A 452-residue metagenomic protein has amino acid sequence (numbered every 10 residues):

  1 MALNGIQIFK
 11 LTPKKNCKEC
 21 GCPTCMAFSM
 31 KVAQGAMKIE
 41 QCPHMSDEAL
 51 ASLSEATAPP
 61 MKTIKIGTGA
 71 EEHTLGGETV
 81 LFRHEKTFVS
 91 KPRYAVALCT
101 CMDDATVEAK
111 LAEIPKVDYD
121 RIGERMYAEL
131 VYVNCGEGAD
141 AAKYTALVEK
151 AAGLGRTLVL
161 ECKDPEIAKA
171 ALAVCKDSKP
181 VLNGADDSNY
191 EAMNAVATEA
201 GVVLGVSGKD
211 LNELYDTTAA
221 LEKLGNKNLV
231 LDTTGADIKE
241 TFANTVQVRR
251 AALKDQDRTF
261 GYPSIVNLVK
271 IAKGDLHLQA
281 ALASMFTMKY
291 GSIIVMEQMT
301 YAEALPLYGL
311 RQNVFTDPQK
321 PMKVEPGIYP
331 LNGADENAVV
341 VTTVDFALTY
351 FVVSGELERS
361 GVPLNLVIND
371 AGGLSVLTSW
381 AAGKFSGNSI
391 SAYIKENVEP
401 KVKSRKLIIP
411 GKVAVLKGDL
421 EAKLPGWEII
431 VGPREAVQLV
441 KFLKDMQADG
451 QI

Functional and structural regions predicted by a protein language model:
A2-K14, D47-L111, I328-G333, I452: N-terminal amphipathic alpha-helix/helix-capping segment at the start of soluble metabolic enzymes
G5, C22-M26, K417: Alpha-helix initiation and N-capping motif
P13-K31, E40-H44: Local cysteine-cluster metal-coordination motifs and their immediate loop/turn environment, predominantly Fe-S cluster
Q34, F82, P92-P400, S404-K412 (+3 more regions): Conserved mixed alpha/beta catalytic, RNA-binding, or beta-rich assembly cores of soluble enzyme, regulatory
H44-A49, K176-D177: Terminal amphipathic helices with adjacent charged low-complexity linkers/tails
K423: Glycine-rich beta-alpha loop elements in corrinoid/cobalamin-binding modules across cobalamin-dependent enzymes
